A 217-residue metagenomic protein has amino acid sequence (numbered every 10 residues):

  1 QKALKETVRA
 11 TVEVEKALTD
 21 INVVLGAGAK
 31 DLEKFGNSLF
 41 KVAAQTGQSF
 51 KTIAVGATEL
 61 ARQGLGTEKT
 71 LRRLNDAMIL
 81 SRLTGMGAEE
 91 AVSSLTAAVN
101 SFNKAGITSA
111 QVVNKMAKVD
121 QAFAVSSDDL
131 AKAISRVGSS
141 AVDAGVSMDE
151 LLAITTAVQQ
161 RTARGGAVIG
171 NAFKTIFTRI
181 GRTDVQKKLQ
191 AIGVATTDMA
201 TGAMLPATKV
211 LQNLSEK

Functional and structural regions predicted by a protein language model:
Q1-A44, T52-Q63, L71-T84, E90-F123 (+4 more regions): Small-residue helix-packing and pore-constriction motifs in hydrophobic alpha-helices
